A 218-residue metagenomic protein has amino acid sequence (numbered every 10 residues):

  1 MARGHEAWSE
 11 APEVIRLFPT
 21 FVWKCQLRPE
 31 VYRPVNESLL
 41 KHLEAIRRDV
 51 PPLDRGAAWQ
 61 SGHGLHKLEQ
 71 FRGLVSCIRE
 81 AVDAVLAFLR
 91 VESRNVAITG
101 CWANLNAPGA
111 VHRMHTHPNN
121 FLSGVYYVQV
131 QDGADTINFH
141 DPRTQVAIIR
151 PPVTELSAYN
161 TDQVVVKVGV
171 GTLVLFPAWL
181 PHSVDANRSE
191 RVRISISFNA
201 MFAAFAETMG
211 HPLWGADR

Functional and structural regions predicted by a protein language model:
R3-R94, V111, W214-D217: Non-heme Fe(II)/2-oxoglutarate
K24, S123-V125, S195-S197: Beta-strand secondary-structure signal
E37, N187, E207-G210: Short conserved micro-motifs at the rims of enzyme active sites and ligand-binding pockets
A103-L175, F202-W214: Catalytic core of non-heme Fe(II) oxygenases with the double-stranded beta-helix
H112-H115, H182-S189: Short beta-strand His + acidic residue motifs that chelate non-heme Fe in jelly-roll/DSBH and cupin folds
E190-A200: A short alpha/beta connector and helix-capping loop motif
